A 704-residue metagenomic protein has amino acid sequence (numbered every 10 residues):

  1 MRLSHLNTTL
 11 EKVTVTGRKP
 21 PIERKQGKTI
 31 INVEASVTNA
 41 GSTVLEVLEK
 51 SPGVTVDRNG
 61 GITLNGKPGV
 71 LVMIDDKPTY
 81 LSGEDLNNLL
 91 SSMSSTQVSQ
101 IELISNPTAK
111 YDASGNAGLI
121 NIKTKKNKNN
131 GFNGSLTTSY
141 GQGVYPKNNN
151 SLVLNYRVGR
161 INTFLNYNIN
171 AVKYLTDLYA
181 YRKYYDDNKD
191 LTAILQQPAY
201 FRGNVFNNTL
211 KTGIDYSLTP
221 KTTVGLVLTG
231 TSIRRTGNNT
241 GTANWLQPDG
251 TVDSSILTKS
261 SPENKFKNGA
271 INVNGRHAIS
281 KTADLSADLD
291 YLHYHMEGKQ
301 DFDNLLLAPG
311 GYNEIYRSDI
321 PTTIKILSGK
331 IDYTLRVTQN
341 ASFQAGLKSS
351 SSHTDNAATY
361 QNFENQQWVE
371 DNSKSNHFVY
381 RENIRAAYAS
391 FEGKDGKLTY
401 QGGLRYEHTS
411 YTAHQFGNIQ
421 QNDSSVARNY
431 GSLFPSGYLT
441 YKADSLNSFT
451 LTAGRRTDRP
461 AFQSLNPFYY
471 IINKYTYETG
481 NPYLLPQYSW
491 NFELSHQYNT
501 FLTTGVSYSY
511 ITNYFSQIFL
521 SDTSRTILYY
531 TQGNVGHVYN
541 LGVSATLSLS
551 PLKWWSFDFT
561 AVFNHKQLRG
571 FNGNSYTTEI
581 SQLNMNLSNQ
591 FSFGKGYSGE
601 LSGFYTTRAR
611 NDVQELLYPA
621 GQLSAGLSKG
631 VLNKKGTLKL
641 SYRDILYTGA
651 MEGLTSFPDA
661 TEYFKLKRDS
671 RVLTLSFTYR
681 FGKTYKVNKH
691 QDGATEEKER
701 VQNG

Functional and structural regions predicted by a protein language model:
M1-S4, V44-E46, L86-N88, L103 (+2 more regions): N-terminal periplasmic accessory domains that precede and gate Gram-negative outer-membrane beta-barrel machines
M1-V37, D57-N59, N65-G69, I104-N106 (+1 more regions): Short, acidic, small-residue-rich periplasmic hinge/interaction motif at the N-terminus of Gram-negative outer-membrane
L45-S82: Extracytoplasmic beta-strand/coil segments of soluble accessory domains associated with Gram-negative outer-membrane
K77-S105: Short acidic/polar hinge/loop motifs at secondary-structure boundaries that mediate gating or recognition
A113-I120, K128-Y179, N204-N208: Outer-membrane beta-barrel translocator/receptor signature
T209-I233, T258-F416, K442, L446 (+3 more regions): Face-selective signature of the C-terminal outer-membrane beta-barrel domain
R317, I326-K330, D371-N376, T479 (+5 more regions): Outer membrane beta-barrel strand-and-loop segments of large Gram-negative receptors, especially TonB-dependent
Q367, S410-Q415, Y441, S445-N491 (+2 more regions): Surface-exposed extracellular loop regions of Gram-negative outer-membrane beta-barrel proteins, predominantly
